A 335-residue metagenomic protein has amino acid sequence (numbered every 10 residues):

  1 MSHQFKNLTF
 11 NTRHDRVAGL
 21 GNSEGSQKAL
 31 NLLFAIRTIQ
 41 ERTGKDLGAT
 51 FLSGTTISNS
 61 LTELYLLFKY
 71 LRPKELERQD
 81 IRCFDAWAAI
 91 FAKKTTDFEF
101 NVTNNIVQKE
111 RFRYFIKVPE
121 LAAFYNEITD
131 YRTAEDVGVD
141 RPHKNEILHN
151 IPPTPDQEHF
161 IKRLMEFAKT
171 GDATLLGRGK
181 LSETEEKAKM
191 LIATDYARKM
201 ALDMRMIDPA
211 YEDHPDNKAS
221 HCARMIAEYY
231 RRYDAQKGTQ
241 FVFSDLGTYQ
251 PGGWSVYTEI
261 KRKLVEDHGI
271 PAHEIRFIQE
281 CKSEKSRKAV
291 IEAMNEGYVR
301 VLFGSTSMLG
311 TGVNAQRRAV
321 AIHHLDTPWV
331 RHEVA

Functional and structural regions predicted by a protein language model:
H3-T9, T56, L309, P328-W329: Catalytic acidic motif of RecA-like/P-loop NTPases
Q4-K6, G25-E63, Y70-E212, R224 (+1 more regions): Inter-lobe coupling linker of SF2 helicases/translocases
F10-G25: A solvent-exposed, charged loop/short amphipathic helix patch at secondary-structure junctions
N11-D15, L64-L67, E166, S255-I260 (+3 more regions): Short, glycine/charged-enriched secondary-structure capping and boundary segments
G44-A49, T62, L66, K144-E146 (+4 more regions): Short glycine-/polar-rich loops that comprise or flank the Walker A/P-loop and associated switch/sensor motifs
T50-F51, F277, H323-H324: Short catalytic-loop micro-motif centered on adjacent basic/acidic residues
N59-L61, K288-I291, L302-D326, V330-A335: SF2 helicase motor core recognition
V139-L302, S307-L309: Conserved Helicase C-terminal RecA-like lobe
